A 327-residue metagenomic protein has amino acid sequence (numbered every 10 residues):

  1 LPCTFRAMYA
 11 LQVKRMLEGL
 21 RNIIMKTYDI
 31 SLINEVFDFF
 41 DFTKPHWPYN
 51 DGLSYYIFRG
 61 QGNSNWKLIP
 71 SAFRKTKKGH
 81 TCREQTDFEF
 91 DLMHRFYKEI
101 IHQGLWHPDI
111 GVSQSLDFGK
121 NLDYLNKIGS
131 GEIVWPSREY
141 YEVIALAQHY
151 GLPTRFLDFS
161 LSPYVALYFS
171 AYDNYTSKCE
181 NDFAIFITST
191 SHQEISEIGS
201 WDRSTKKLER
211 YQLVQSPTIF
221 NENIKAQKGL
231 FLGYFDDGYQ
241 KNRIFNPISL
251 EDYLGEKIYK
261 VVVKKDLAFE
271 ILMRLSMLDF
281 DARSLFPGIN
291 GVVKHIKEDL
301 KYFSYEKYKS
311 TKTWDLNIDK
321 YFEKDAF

Functional and structural regions predicted by a protein language model:
Y9-F327: Catalytic-core elements of nucleic-acid end-processing and repair enzymes
